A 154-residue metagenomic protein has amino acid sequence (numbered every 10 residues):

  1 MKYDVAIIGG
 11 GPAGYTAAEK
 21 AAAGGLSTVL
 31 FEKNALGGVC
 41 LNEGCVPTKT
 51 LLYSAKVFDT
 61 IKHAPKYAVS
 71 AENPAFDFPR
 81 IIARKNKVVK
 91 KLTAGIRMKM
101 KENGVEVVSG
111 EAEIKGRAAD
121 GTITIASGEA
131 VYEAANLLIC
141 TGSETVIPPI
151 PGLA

Functional and structural regions predicted by a protein language model:
M1-A13: Beta1/beta-strand and adjacent pyrophosphate-binding region of the FAD-binding site in flavoprotein oxidoreductases
M1-Y3, E19-L26, F31-A154: Glycine-rich flavin
T16: Short alpha-helical segment within the catalytic ATP-binding CA
